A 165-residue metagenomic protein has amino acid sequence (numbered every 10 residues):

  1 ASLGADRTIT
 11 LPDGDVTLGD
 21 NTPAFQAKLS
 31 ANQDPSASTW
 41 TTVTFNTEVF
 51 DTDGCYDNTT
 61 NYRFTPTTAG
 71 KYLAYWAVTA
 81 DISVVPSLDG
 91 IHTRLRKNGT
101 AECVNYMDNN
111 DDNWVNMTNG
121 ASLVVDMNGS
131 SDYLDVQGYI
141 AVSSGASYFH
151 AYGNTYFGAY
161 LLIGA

Functional and structural regions predicted by a protein language model:
A1-G19: Surface-exposed, low-helix, low-complexity loop/repeat segments of extracellular attachment proteins
D20-A165: Extracellular jelly-roll beta-sandwich "head" domains, especially the C-terminal globular C1q domain
